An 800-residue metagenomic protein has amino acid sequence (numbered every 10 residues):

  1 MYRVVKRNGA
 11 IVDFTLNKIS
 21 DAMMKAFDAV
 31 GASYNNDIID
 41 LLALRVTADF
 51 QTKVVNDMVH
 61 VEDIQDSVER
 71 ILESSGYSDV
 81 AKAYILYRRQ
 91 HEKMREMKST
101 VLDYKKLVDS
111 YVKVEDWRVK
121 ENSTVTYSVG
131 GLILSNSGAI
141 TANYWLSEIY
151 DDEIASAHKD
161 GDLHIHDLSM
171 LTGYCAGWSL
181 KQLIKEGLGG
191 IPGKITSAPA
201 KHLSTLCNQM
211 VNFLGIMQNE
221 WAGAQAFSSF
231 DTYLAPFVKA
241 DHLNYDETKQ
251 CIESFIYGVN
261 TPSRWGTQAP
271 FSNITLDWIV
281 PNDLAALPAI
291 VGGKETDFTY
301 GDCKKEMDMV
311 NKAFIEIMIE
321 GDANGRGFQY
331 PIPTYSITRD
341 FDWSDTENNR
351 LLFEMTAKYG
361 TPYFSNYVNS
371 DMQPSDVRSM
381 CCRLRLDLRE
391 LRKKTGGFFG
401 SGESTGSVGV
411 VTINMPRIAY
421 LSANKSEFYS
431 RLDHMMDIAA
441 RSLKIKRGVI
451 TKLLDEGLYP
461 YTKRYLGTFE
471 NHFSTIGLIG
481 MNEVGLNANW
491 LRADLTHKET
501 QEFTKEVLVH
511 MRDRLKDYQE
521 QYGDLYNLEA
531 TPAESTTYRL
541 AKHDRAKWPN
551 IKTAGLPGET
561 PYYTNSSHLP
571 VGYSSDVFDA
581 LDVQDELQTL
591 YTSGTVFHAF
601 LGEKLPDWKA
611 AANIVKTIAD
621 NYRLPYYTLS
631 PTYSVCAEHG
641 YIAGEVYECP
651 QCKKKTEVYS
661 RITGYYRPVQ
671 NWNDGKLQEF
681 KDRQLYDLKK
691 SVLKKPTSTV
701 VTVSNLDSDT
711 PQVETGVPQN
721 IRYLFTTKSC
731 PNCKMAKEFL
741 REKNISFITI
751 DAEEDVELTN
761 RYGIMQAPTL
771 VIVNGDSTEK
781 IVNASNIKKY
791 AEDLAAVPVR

Functional and structural regions predicted by a protein language model:
M1-L107, T468, Q684: Charged, amphipathic alpha-helical regulatory modules used for macromolecular assembly or allosteric control
S67-L72, D277-W278, P460-V484: Core structural elements
Q90-M94, T100-E470, L491, H497-Q651 (+1 more regions): Conserved catalytic cores of very large enzyme subunits
T632-Q651, E657, R661-Q719, E742 (+1 more regions): Intrinsic, low-complexity terminal and presequence regions
Q712-K743: Local sequence-structure signature of Cys/Sec-based thiol-disulfide redox active-site neighborhoods
I745-E757: Thiol-based oxidoreductase modules, predominantly thioredoxin-like and allied folds used for disulfide exchange
Y762-V771: Structural micro-motif
V773-R800: Non-catalytic, surface beta->alpha helical segment in thiol-disulfide oxidoreductase systems
